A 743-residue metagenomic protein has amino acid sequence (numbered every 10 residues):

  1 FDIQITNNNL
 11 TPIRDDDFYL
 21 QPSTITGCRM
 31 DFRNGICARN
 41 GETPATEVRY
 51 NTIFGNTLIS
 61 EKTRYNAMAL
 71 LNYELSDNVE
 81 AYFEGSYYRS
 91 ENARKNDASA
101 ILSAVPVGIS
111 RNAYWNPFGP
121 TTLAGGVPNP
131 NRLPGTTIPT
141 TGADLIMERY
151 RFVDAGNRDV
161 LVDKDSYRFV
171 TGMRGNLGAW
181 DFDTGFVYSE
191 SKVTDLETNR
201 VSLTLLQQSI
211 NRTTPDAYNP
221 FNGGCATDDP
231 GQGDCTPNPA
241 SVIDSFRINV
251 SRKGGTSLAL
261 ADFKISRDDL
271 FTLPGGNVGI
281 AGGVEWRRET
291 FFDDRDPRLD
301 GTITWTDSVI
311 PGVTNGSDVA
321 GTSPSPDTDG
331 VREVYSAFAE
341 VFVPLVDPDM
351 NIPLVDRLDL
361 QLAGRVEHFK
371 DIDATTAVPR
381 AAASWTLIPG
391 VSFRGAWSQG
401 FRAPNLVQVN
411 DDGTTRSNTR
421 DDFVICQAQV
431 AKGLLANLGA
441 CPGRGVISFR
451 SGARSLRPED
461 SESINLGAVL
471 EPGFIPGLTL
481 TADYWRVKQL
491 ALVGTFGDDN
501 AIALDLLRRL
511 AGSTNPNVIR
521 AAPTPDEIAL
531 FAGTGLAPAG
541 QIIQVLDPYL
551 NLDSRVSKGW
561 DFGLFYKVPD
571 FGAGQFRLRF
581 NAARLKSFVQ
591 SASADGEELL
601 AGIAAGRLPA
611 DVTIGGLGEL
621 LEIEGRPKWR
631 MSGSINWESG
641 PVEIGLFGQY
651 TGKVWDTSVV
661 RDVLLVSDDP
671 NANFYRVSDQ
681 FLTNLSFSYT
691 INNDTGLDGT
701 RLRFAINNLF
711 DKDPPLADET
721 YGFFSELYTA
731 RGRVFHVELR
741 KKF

Functional and structural regions predicted by a protein language model:
Q4, N9-P12, D16-K62, M68 (+8 more regions): Surface-exposed, low-complexity loop segments enriched in small/polar and acidic residues
E61-Y65, D163-Y167, S257-A259, V331-A337 (+7 more regions): Residues that define the transmembrane beta-barrel architecture of outer-membrane proteins
A69-Y73, T171-G175, A261-R267, A337-V343 (+10 more regions): Residues on the lipid-exposed face of transmembrane beta-strands in outer-membrane beta-barrel proteins
S76-V79, N176-F182, L270-V278, V346-L358 (+8 more regions): Short loop/turn motifs that connect adjacent beta-strands in outer-membrane beta-barrel proteins
A81-F83, F182-T184, V278-G282, A337 (+12 more regions): Transmembrane beta-strands of outer-membrane beta-barrel proteins
Y87-E91, L177-A179, F186-T194, D269 (+15 more regions): Transmembrane beta-strands of outer-membrane beta-barrel pores
T204, T479, K488-A491, K586-S587 (+2 more regions): C-terminal beta-signal and adjacent terminal beta-strands/loops of Gram-negative outer-membrane beta-barrel proteins
R416, G574, L578, A582-T695: C-terminal beta-barrel architecture of Gram-negative outer-membrane proteins
